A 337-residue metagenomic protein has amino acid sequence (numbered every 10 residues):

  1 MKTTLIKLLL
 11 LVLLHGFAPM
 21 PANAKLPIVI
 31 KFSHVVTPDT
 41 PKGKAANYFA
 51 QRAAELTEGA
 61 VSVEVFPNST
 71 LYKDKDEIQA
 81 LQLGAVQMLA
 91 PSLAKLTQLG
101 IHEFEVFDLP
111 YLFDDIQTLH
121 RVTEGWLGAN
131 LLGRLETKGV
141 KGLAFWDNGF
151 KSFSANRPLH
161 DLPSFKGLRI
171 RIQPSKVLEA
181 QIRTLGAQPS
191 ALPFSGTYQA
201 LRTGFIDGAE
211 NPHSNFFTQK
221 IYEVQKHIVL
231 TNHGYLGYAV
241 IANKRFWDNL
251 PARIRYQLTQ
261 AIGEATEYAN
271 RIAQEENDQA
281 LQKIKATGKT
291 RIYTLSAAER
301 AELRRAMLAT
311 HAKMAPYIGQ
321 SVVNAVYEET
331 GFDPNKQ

Functional and structural regions predicted by a protein language model:
M1-K7: Positively charged n-region of N-terminal signal peptides that target proteins for export
T4, M20-A22: Short, low-complexity interaction segments enriched in Ser/Thr/Pro/Gly
K7-A18: Bacterial N-terminal signal peptides
A18-P19, S214: Solvent-exposed, well-ordered amphipathic alpha-helical segments that flank/support binding or catalytic loops
A24-T118, W126-A129, G133-Q337: N-terminal secretory/targeting leader peptides
